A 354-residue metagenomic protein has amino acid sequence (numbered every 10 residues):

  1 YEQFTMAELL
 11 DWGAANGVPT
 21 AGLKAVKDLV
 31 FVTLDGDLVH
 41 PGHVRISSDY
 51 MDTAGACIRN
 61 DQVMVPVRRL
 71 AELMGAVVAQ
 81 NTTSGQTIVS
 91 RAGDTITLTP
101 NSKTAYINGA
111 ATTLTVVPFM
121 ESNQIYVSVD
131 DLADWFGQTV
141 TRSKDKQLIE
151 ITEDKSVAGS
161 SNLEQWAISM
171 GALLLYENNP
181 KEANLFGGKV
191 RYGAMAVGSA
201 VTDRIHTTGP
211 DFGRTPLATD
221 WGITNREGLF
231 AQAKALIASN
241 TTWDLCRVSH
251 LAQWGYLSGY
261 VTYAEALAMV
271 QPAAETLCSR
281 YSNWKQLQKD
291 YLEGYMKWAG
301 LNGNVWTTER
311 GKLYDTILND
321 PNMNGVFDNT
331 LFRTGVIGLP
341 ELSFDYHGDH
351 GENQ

Functional and structural regions predicted by a protein language model:
Y1-F4, R59-V65, E121-V127, P210-T224 (+1 more regions): Short, exposed beta-strand "edge-strand" segments with a Pro/Gly-rich flavor and a Y/T-containing core
Q3-S160: Primary recognition of N-terminal secretory signal peptides and signal-anchoring hydrophobic helices
G13, V157-L267, P272-Q354: Polar/charged low-complexity regulatory segments
